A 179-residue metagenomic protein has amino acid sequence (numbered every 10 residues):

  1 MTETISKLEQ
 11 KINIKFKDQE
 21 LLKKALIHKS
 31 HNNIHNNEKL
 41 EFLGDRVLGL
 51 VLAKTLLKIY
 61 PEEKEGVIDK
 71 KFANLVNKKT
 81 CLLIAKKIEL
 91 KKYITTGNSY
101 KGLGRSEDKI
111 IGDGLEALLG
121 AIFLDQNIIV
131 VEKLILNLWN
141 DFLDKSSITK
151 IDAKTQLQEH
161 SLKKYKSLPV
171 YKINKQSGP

Functional and structural regions predicted by a protein language model:
M1-P179: Double-stranded RNA-binding/processing signature
